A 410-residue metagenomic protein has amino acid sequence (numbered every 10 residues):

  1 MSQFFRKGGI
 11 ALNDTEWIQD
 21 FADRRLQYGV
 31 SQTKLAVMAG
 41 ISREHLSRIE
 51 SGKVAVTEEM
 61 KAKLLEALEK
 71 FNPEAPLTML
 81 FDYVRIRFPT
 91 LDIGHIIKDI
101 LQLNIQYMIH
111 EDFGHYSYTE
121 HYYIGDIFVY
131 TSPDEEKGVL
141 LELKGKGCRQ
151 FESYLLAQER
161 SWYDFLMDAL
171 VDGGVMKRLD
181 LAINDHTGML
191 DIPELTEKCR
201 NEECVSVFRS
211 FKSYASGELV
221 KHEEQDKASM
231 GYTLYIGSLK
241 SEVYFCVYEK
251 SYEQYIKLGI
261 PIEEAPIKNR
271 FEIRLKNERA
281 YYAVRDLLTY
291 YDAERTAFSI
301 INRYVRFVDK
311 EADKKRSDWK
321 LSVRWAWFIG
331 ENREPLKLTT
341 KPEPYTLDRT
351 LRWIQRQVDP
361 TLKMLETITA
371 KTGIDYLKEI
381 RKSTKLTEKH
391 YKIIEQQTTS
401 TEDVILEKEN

Functional and structural regions predicted by a protein language model:
S2-E16, D23, Q27, E66-Y345 (+1 more regions): Structured, helix-rich domain cores that form ligand/interaction pockets
F21-A22, G40, H45, E58: Short alpha-helical segments used as structural interaction elements across diverse proteins
A22, T33, S47, A62 (+1 more regions): Residues within the helices of the helix-turn-helix
R24, M38, I49, T350 (+1 more regions): Residues in the recognition helix of alpha-helical DNA-binding motifs
G29-R48: Short alpha-helical DNA-recognition segment
A39-G40, E50, L65, L351 (+1 more regions): A general structural motif at alpha-helix termini
K53-E66: Short, basic-rich loop-to-helix N-cap that marks the start of a DNA-contacting helix
